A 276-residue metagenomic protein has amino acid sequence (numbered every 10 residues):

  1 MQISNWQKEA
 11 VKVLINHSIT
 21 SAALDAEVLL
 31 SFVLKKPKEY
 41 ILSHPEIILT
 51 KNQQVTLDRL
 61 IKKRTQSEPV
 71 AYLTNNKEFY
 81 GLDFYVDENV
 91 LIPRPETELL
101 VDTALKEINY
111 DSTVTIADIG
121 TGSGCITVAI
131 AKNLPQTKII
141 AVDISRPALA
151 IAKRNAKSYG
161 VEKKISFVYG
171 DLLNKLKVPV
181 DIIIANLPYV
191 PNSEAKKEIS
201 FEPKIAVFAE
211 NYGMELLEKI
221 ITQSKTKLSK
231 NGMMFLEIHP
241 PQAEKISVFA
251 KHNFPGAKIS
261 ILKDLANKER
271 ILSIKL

Functional and structural regions predicted by a protein language model:
M1-L34, E39-L42, E46: Non-catalytic accessory regions of SAM-dependent methyltransferases
I19, L134-Q136, S158-E162, L228 (+1 more regions): Short helix-capping segments at alpha-helix termini
S31-K106: Conserved AdoMet
L34, L172, L265: Hydrophobic pocket-lining residues within nucleotide cofactor-binding pockets
Y85, Y212-I274: Conserved Class I SAM-dependent methyltransferase catalytic core
E98-K196, K219: Conserved SAM/SAH cofactor-binding pocket of Class I
L187, K275-L276: C-terminal beta-strand of the catalytic ATP-binding
L187-L216: Mobile active-site "lid"/loop adjacent to the S-adenosyl-L-methionine
